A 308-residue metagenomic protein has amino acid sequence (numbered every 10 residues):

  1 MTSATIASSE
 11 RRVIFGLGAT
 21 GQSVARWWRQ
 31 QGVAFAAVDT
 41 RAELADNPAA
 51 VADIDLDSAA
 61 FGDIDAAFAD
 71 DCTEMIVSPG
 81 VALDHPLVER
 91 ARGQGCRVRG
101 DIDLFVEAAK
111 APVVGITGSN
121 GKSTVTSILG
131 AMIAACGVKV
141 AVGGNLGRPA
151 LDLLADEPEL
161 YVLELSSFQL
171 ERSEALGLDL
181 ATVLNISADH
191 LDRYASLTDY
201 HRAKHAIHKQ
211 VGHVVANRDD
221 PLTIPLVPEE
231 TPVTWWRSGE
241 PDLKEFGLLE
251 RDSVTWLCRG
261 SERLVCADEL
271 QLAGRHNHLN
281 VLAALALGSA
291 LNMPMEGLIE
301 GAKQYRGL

Functional and structural regions predicted by a protein language model:
M1-G100, L104, A273, M293-E296 (+2 more regions): N-terminal leader/targeting and accessory segments in enzymes
E10, F15-L17, P79, Y194-T198 (+1 more regions): Adenine nucleotide phosphate-binding catalytic loops in nucleotide-utilizing enzymes
L17, T40, G118-S119, N145 (+1 more regions): Cofactor-binding loop segments of dinucleotide-utilizing enzymes, especially the Rossmann-like FAD- and NAD(P)+-binding
R29, A67-C72, P79-R218, L222-P232 (+2 more regions): Phosphate-binding loop of NTP-binding sites
A50-F61, G95-C96, A111, E229-R237 (+1 more regions): Active-site regions of enzymes building and remodeling cell-envelope glycoconjugates
G62-D63, R172, D179, T255-W256 (+1 more regions): Short, flexible segments with low predicted structural confidence
D63, G137, S167, S253 (+1 more regions): Residue-level detection of beta-strand-connecting loop/turn positions
